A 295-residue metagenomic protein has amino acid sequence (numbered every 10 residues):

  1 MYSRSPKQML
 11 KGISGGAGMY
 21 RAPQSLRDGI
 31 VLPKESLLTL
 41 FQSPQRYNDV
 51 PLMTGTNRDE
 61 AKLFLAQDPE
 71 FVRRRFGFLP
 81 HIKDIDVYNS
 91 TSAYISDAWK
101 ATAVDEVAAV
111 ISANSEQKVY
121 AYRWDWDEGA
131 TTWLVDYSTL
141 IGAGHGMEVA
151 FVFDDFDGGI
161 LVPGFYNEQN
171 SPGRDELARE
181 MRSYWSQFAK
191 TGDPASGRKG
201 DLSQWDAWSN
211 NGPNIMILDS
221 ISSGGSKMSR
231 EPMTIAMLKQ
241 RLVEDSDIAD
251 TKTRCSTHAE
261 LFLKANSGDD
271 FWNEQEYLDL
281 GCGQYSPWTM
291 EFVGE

Functional and structural regions predicted by a protein language model:
M1-F71, N89-V110: Substrate-access "cap/lid" subdomains that shape and gate the entrance to catalytic or ligand-binding pockets
V31-K34, F76-G77, V135: Short amphipathic alpha-helical patches
A66-H81, G200: Short Gly/aromatic-enriched secondary-structure transition segments
H81-N89: A gly/proline- and charged-residue-enriched helix-loop-helix capping module
A109, A113-E295: Mobile gating loops/cap/lid regions near enzyme active sites that modulate substrate access
